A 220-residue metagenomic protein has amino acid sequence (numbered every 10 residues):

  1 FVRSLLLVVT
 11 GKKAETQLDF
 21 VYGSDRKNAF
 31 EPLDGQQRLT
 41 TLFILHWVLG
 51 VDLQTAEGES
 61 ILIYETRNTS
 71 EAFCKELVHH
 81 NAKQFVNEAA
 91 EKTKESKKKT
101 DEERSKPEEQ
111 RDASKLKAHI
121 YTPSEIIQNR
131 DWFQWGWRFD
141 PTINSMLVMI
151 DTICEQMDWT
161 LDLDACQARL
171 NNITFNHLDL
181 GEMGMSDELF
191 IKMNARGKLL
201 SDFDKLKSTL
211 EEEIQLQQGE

Functional and structural regions predicted by a protein language model:
F1-E220: Glycine- and hydrophobic-rich flexible loops that cap the catalytic core of alpha/beta enzyme folds
